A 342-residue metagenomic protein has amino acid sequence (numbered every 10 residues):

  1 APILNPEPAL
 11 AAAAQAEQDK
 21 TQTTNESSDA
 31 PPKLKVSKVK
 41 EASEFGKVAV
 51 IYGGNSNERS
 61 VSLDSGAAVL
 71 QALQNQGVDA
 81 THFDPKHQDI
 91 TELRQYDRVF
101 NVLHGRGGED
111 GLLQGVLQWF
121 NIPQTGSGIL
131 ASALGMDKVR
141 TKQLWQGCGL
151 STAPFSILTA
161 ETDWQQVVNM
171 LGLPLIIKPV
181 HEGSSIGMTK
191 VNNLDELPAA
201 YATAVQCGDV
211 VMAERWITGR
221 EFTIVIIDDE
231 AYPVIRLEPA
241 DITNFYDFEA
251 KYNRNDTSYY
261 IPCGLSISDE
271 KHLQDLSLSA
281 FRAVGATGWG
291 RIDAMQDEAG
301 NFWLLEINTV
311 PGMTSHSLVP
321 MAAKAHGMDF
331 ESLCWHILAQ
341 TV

Functional and structural regions predicted by a protein language model:
A1-D19, N25-A30, L34-V39, E44 (+2 more regions): Active-site "cap" helix and flanking loop/linker of ATP-utilizing ligase/carboxylase catalytic domains
A1-P6, R215, V225-I226, F281-M313 (+1 more regions): Conserved metal-phosphate-binding beta-hairpin within the catalytic cores of diverse ATP-dependent phosphoryl-transfer
A1-Q143, G147, I157-V167, Q340: ATP-binding N-terminal substructure of ATP-dependent carboxylate-amine bond-forming enzymes
S62, A153-F155, L175-A202, E221 (+1 more regions): Glycine-rich phosphate-binding loop of ATP-grasp-fold ATP-dependent ligases
A80, P123-Q124, T152, L175 (+2 more regions): Hydrophobic beta-strand scaffold residues
W145-Q146, N169-I186, D209-F222: ATP-grasp fold ATP-binding core
N192-D275, Q296-W303: Phosphate-binding site of ATP-dependent enzymes
